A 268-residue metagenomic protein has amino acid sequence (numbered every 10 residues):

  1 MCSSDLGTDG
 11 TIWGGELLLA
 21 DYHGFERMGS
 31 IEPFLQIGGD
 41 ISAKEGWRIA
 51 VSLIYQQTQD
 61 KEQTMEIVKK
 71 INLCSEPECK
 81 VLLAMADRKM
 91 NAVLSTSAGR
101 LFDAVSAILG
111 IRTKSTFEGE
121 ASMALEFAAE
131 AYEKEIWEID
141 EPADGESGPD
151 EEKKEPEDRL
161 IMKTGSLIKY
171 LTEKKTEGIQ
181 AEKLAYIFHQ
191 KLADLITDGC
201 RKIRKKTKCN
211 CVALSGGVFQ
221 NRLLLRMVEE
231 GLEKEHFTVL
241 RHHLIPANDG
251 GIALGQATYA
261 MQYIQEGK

Functional and structural regions predicted by a protein language model:
M1-S3: Short, small-residue-biased leader/transition segments that mark boundaries at the very start of proteins
L6-G7, T11-I31, I71-P77, V81 (+1 more regions): Flexible glycine/proline-rich, aromatic-decorated loop/lid segments
L6-T8, I12, G46-Y55, Q190 (+1 more regions): Glycine-rich phosphate-binding/hydrolytic loop that grips phosphoryl groups
G15-E16, G29, K44-S52, K80 (+3 more regions): Residues on a specific face of well-ordered alpha-helices
R27-D40, M65-E66, A86-M90, F237-H243: Short beta-alpha connecting loops at secondary-structure transitions that line or flank enzyme active sites
F34-E45, L73, A92-V93, S215-F219 (+1 more regions): Alpha-helix capping and helix-loop boundary segments enriched in small/acidic/polar residues
Y55-N210, L223-E230: A contiguous, well-structured pocket-lining segment that forms one wall/lid of small-molecule binding clefts in soluble
N210-A213, R222, V228-I252: Conserved phosphate-binding/catalytic loops in two-lobed NTP-binding clefts
